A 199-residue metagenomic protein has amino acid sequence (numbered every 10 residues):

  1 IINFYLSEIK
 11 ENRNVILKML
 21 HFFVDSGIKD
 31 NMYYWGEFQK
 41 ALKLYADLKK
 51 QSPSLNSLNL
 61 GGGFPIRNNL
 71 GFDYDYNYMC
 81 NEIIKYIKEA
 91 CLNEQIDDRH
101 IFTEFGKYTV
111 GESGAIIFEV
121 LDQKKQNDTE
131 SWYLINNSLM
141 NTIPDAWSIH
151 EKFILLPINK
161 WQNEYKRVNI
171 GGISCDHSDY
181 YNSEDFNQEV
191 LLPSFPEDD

Functional and structural regions predicted by a protein language model:
I1-S57, I66, C91: Active-site-proximal beta-alpha core segment in soluble small-molecule metabolic enzymes
H21-F23, N59, L134, N169: Conserved beta-strand segments that form the floor/walls of ligand-binding pockets within enzyme and binding domains
V24-D25, L58-N68, T103-Y108: Glycine-rich beta-strand-to-loop/alpha-helix junction loops that act as flexible
D30-G36, R67-M79, V110-K124: Short glycine/threonine-rich loop-to-helix capping motif typified by GTGT followed within a few residues by an Asp-Pro
M32, P53, L70-F72, Q95 (+2 more regions): Short linear functional motifs in flexible/disordered or boundary regions
A41, M79-L92: Alpha-helix-loop-beta-strand connector modules within alpha/beta enzyme cores
L42, A46-K49, G61-G62, G71-D73 (+1 more regions): A compositional/structural signature marking long, glycine- and acidic/polar-rich segments with frequent tryptophans
E82, K88, I96-D198: Charged (often Lys/Glu-rich) extended helix/loop segments that serve as interaction or gating elements
